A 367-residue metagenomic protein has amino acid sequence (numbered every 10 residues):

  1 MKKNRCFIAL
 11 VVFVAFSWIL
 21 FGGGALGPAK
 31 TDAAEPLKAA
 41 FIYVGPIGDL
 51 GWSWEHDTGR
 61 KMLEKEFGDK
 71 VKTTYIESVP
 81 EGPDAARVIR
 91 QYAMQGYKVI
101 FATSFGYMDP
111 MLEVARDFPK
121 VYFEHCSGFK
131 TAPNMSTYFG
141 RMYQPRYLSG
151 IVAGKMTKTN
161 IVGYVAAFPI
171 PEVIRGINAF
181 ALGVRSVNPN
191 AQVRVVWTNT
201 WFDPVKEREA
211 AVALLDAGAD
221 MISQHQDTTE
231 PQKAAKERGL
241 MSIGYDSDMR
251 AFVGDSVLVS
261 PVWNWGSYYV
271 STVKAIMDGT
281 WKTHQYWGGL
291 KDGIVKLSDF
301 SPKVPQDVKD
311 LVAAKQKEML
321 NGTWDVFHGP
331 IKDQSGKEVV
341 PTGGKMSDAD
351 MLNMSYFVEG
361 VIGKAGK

Functional and structural regions predicted by a protein language model:
M1-L37, A365-K367: Short, low-complexity disordered leader/linker segments with a strong preference for bacterial N-terminal type II
A29-K367: A residue-level marker of the well-folded mature domains of exported/periplasmic proteins
